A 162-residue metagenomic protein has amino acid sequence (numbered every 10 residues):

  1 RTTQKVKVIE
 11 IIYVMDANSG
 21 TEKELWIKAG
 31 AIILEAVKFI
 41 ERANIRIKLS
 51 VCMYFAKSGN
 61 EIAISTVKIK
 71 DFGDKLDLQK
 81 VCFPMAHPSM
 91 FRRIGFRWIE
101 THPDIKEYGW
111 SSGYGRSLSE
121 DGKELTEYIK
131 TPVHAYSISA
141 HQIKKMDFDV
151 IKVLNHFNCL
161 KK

Functional and structural regions predicted by a protein language model:
T2-I12: Short coil-to-beta-strand
V6-K7, A17-K23, I27, A31-L34 (+1 more regions): Acidic, glycine-rich A-domain
